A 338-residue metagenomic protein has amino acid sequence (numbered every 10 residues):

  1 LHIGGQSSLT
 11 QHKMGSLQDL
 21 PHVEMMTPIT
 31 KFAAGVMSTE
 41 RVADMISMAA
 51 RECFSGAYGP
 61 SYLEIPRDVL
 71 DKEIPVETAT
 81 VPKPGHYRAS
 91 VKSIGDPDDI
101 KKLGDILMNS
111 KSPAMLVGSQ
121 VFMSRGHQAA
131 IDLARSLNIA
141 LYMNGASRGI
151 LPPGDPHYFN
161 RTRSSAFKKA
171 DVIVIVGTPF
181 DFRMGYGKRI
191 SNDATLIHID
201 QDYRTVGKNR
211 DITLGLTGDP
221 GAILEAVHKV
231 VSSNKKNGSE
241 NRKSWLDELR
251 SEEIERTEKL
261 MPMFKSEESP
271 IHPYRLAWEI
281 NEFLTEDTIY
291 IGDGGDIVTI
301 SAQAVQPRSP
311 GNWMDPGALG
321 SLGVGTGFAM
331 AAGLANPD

Functional and structural regions predicted by a protein language model:
L1, P337-D338: DG-centered beta-turn motif at the end of beta-strands
L1-E240, F283-E286: N-terminal alpha/beta PP-like core and its mobile active-site loop of ThDP/TPP-dependent enzymes
S8, L17-Q18, L249, N312-D315: Generic preference for hydrophobic/aromatic residues in regular secondary structure cores
Q18-V23, I74-V76, D99-L103, D247-E253 (+2 more regions): Short hydrophobic/aromatic-rich motifs at helix boundaries and adjacent loops
G56, N336-P337: Glycine-rich phosphate-binding loop signature in dinucleotide/nucleotide-binding domains
G238-T257: Internal, active-site/partner-interface "lid" segment
S251-N336: Active-site diphosphate/adenylate-binding microenvironment
